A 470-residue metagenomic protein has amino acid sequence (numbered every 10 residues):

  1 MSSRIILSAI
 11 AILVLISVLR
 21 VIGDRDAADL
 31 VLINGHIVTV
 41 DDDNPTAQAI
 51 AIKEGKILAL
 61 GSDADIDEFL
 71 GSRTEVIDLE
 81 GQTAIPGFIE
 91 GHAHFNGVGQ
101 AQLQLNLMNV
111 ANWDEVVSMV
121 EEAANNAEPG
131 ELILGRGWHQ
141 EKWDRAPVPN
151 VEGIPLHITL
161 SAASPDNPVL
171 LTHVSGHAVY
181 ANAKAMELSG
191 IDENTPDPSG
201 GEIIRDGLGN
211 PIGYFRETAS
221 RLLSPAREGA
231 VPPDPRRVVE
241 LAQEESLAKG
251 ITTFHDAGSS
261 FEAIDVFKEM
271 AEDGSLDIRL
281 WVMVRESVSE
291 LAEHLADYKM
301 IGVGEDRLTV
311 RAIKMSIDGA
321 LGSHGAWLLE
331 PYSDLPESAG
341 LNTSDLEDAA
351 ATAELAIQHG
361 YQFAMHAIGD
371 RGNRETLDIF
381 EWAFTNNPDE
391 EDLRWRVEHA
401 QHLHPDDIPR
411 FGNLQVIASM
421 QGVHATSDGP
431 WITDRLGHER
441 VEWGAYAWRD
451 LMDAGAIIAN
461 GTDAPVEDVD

Functional and structural regions predicted by a protein language model:
M1-I5: Positively charged n-region of N-terminal signal peptides that target proteins for export
I6-V18: Hydrophobic membrane-insertion alpha-helices, especially the h-region of bacterial N-terminal signal peptides
I22-I33, V38, D42-A296, R311 (+5 more regions): Divalent metal-binding segments
A183, A263-I264, K268, N373-E381 (+3 more regions): Histidine/acidic-residue-rich catalytic or RNA/ligand-binding cores of hydrolases and nuclease-related proteins
M270-G274, Y298-L308, F411-N413: Acidic (Asp/Glu)-rich catalytic clusters
R307-G325, Q415-T426: Non-cysteine beta-strand/loop elements that form the S-adenosyl-L-methionine
L321-H324, Y361-R371, M420-G422, L451-D470: Short acidic/histidine-rich active-site segments
E381, F411-S419, A454-I457: Glycine-enriched alpha-helix->loop->beta-strand junction motifs that scaffold or abut catalytic
